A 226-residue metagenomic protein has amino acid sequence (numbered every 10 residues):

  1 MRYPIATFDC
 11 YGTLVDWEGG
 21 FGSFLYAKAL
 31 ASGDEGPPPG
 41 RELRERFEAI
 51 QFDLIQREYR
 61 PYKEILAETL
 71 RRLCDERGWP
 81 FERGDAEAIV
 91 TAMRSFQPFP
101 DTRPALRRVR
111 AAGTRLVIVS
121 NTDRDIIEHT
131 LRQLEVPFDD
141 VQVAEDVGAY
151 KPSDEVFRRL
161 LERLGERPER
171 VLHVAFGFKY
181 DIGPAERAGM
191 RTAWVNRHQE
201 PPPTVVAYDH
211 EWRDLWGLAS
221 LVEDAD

Functional and structural regions predicted by a protein language model:
M1-P4, E18, P38, P80 (+4 more regions): Asp-based, Mg2+/Mn2+-dependent phosphohydrolase catalytic module
M1-R103, A111-A112: N-terminal helical cap/lid subdomain that shapes the substrate entry/recognition surface in HAD-like hydrolases
